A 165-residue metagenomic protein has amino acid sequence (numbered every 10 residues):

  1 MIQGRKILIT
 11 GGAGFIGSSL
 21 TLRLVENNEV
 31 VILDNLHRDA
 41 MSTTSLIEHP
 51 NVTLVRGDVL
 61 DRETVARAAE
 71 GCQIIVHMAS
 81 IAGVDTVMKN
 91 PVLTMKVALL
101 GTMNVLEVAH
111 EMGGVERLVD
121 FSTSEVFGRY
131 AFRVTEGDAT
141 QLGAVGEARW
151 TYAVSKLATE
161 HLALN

Functional and structural regions predicted by a protein language model:
M1-I74: N-terminal Rossmann/SDR dinucleotide-binding element
T10, L33, I75-M78, L118-S124: SDR active-site strand-loop-helix element
G12, A79-S80, A109, T159: Small-residue (primarily alanine) positions within well-ordered alpha-helices, especially packing/interaction faces
D39, I81-D85, E125: Active-site beta-alpha loop architecture of Rossmann-like, nucleotide-cofactor-dependent enzymes
V59-V97: NAD(P)H-binding glycine-rich loop region in Rossmannoid oxidoreductase-like domains and their noncatalytic homologs
T64, N104-V108: Conserved mid-core alpha-helix of short-chain dehydrogenase/reductase
K89-N104, E116-R117, V126-N165: Catalytic helix-loop patch of NAD(P)-dependent Rossmann-fold dehydrogenases
A109-R117: A short helix->loop->beta-strand "cap" motif at the edges of active sites that frequently abuts
